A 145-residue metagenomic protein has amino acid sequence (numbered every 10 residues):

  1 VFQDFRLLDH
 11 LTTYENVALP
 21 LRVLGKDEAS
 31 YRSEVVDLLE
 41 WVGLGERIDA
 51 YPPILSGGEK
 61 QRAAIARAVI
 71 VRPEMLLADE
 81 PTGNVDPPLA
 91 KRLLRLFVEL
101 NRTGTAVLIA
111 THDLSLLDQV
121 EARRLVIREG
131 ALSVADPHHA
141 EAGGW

Functional and structural regions predicted by a protein language model:
L11-L19: Short coil-to-helix segment of the ABC ATPase nucleotide-binding domain corresponding to the Q-loop/switch region
S30-V42: ABC nucleotide-binding domain "signature" region
Y51-L55, E59: Conserved ABC ATPase signature
I65: Hydrophobic anchor residue at the start of the ABC signature
I70-E74: A short, proline-enriched helix->beta-strand linker immediately N-terminal to the Walker B motif in ABC-type P-loop
L76-D79: Catalytic Walker B motif of ABC-type/P-loop ATPase nucleotide-binding domains
P87-L89: Helix N-cap at the start of a conserved alpha-helix in ABC-type nucleotide-binding domains
